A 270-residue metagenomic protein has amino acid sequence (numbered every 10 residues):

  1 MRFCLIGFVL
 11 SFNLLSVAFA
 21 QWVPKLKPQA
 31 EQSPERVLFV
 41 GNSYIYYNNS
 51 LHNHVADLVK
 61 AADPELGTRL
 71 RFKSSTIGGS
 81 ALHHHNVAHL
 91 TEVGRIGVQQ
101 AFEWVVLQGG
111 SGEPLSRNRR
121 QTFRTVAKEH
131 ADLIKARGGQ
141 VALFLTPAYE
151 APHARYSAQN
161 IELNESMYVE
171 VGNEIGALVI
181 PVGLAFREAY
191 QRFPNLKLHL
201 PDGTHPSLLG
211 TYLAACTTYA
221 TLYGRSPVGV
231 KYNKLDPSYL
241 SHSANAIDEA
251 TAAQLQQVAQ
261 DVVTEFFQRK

Functional and structural regions predicted by a protein language model:
C4-S16: Bacterial N-terminal signal peptides
A18-A20: Boundary at the C-terminal end of the N-terminal hydrophobic targeting segment
W22-G41: Short N-terminal segments immediately surrounding and downstream of signal-peptide cleavage
R36-V40, I45-T125: Conserved SGNH/GDSL esterase-like catalytic core that processes O-acyl groups on lipids and polysaccharides
N49, N53, L208-T217: A structural signal for well-ordered alpha-helical segments within the folded catalytic domains of diverse enzymes
G94-L208, A220-R225, G229: Alpha-helical cap/lid subdomain in secreted, periplasmic, or secretory-pathway luminal O-acyl-processing enzymes
H205, A215-K270: Conserved catalytic region of serine esterases and O-acyltransferases that act on ester linkages in lipids
